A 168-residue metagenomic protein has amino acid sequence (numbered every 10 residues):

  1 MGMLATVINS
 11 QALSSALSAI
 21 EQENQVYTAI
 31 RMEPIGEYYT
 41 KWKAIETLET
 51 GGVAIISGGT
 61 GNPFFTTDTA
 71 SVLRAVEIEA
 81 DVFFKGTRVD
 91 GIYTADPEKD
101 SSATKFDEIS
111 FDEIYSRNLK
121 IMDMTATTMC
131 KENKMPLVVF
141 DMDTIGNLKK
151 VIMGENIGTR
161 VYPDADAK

Functional and structural regions predicted by a protein language model:
M1-K168: C-terminal catalytic "cap/lid" subdomain
